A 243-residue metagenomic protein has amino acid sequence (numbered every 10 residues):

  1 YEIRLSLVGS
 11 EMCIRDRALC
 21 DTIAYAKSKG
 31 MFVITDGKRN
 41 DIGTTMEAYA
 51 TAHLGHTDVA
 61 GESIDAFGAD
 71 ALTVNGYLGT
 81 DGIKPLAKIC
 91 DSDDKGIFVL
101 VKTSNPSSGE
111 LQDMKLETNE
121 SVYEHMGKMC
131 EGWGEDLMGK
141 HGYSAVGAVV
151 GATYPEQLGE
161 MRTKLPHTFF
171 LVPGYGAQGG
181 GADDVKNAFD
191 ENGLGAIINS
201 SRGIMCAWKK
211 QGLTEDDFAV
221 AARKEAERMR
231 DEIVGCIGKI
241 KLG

Functional and structural regions predicted by a protein language model:
Y1-I14: Short, small-residue-biased leader/transition segments that mark boundaries at the very start of proteins
S10, K38-I42, N75-Y77, K102-P106 (+3 more regions): Active-site beta-loop-alpha junctions enriched in small/polar residues
R15-Y25, I42-A48, L78-D91, T153-M161 (+1 more regions): Active-site-adjacent beta->alpha loops and helix N-cap segments on the catalytic face of soluble alpha/beta enzymes
S28-G30, D93: Helix C-cap/helix->beta junction micro-motif
V33-T35, L72-V74, I97-V101, S144-V150 (+2 more regions): Hydrophobic faces of well-ordered beta-strands that scaffold small-molecule active sites in alpha/beta enzyme cores
D41-V146: Conserved anion-binding
A152-N199, G203-A207: A C-terminal functional module that forms or caps the active site or interfaces directly with catalytic machinery
V185-E191, C206-L242: C-terminal helical cap(s) of enzyme catalytic domains, especially alpha/beta-barrels
